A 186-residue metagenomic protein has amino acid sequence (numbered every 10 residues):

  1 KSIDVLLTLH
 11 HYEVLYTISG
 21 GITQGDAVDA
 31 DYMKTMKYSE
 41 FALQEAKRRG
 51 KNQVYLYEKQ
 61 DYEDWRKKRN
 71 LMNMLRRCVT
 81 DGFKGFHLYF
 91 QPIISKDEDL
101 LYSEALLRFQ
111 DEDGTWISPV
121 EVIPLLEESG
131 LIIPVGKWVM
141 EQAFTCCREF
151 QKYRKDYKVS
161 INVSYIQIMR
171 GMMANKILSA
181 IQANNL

Functional and structural regions predicted by a protein language model:
K1-H10, K37-E40, V139-R148: Alpha-helical scaffold within the catalytic cores of cyclic-nucleotide enzymes
I3-I18, K47, T115, Q151-Y157 (+1 more regions): Catalytic core regions of nucleotide second-messenger enzymes
V5, T23, Q91-I93, R108 (+1 more regions): Output-coupling edge of small sensory domains
H10-A42, Q53-Y57, D156-S164: A short glycine-enriched loop-to-beta-strand structural element that forms part of the catalytic core of nucleotide
Y12, G130-L131: Catalytic-site/binding-pocket detector for metal-dependent nucleotidyl cyclases and the c-di-GMP signaling machinery
Q24, S95, L100-E104, L131-L186: Catalytic core of bacterial c-di-GMP phosphodiesterases, primarily the EAL and HD-GYP domains, capturing alpha-helical
D26, F41-H87, L126-G130, Y165-A174: C-di-GMP signaling machinery
K67-L125, N162: Active-site core of bacterial EAL-family cyclic-dinucleotide phosphodiesterase domains
